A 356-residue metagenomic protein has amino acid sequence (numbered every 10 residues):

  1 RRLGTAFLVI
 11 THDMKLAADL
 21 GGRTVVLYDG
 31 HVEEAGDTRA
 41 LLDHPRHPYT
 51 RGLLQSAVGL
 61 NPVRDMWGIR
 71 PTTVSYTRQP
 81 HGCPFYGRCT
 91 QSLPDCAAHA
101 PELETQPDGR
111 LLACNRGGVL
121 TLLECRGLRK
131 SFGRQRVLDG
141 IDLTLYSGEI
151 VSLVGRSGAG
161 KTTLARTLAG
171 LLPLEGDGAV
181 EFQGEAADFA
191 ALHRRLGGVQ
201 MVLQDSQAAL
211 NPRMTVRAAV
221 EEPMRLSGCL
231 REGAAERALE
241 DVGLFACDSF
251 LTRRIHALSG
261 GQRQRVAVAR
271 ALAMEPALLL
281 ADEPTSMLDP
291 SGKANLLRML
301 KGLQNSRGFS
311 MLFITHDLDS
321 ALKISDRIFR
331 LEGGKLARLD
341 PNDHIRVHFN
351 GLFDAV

Functional and structural regions predicted by a protein language model:
R1-V63, G292-V356: P-loop NTP-binding/switch modules centered on Walker-like glycine-rich loops
D37-T121, D340-V356: Charged, flexible cofactor/metal-binding loops and thiol motifs
A40-P45, Y76-P80, A186-Q200, M214 (+1 more regions): ABC ATPase NBD coupling module
L123, L138-G140: Conserved structural motif at the start of ABC-family nucleotide-binding domains
E232-S249: Conserved ABC ATPase "signature" region
R254-L258, Q262: Conserved ABC ATPase signature
L279-D282: Catalytic Walker B motif of ABC-type/P-loop ATPase nucleotide-binding domains
